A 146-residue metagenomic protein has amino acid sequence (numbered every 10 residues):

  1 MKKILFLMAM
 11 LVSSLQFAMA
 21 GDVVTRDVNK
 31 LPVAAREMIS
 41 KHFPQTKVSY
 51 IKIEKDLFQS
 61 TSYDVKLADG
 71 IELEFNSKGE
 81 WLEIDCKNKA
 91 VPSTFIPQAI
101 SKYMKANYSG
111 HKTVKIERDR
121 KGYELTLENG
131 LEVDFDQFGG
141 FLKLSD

Functional and structural regions predicted by a protein language model:
M1-V23, I39: Bacterial Sec-dependent N-terminal signal peptides
D22-D146: Interaction-mediating elements
